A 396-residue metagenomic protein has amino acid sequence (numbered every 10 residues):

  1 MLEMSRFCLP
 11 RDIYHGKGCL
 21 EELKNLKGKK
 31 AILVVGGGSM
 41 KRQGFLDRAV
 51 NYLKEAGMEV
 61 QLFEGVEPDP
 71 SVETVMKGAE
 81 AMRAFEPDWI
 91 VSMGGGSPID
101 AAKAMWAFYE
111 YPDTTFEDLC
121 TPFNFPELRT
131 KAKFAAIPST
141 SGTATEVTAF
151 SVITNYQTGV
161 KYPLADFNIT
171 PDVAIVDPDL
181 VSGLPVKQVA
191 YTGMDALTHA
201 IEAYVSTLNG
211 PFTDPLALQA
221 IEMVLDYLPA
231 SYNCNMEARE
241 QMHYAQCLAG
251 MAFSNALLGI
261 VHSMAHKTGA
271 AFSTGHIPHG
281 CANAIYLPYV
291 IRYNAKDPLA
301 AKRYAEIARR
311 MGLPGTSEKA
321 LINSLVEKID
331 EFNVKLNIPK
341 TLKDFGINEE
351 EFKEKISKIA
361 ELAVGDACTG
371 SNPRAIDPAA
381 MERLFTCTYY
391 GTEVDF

Functional and structural regions predicted by a protein language model:
M1-W89, L342-K343: ATP/NTP phosphate-donor binding region
E73-D179: Glycine/threonine-rich beta-strand-loop-alpha-helix active-site module that forms ligand/phosphate-binding
G142, C247-N283, D366-C368: Glycine-rich phosphate/pyrophosphate-binding beta-alpha loops
F150-A256, A379: Carboxylate- and glycine-rich phosphate/diphosphate-binding segment that chelates Mg2+/Mn2+
T207-L216, A230-Q241, A256-V261, I277-G280 (+4 more regions): Flexible, glycine/charged-enriched surface loops at secondary-structure junctions
A271-T274, G280-K353, V394-D395: Gly/Pro-rich interdomain helix-loop hinge
E351-F396: Short, amphipathic C-terminal "tail helix"
